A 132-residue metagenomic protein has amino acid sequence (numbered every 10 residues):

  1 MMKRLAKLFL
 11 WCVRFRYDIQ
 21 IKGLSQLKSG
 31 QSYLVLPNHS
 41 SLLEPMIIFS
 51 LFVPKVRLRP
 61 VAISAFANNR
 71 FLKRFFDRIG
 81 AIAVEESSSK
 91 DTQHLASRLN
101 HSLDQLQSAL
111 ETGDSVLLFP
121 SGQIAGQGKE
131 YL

Functional and structural regions predicted by a protein language model:
M1-D18: N-terminal membrane-anchoring alpha-helices
F15-L132: Soluble catalytic domains of membrane acyltransferases
